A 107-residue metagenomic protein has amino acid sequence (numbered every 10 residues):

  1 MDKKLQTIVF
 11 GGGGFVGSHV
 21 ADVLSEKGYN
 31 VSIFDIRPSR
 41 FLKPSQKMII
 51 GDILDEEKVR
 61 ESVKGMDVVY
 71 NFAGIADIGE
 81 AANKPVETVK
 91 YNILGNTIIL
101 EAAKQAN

Functional and structural regions predicted by a protein language model:
M1-N107: N-terminal Rossmann-like NAD(P)+-binding domain of SDR-like oxidoreductases, especially those catalyzing
